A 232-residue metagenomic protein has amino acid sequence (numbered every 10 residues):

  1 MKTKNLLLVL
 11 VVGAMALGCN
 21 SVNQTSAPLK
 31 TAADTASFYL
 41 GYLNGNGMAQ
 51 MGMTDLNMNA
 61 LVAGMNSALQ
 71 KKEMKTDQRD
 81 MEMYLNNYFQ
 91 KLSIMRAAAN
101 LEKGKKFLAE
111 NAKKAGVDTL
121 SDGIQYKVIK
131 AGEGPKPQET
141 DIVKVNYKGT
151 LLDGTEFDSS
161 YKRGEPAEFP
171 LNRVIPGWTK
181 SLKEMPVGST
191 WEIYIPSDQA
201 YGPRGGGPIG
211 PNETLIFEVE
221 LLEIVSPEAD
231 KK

Functional and structural regions predicted by a protein language model:
K2-L6, C19-K232: Cross-family detector of peptidyl-prolyl cis-trans isomerase
L10: Oxyanion-binding "anion nests"
G13: Glycine-rich, flexible loop motifs
